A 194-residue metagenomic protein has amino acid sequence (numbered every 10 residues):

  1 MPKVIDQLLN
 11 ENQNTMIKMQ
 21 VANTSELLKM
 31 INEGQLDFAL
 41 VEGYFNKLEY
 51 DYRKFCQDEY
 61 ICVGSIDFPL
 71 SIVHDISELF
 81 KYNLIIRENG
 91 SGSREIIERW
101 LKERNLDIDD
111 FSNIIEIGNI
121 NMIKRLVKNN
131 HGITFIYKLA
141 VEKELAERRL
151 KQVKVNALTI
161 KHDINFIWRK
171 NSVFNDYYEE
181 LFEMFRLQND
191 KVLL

Functional and structural regions predicted by a protein language model:
M1-L48, E116: Central regulatory/effector-binding core of bacterial HTH transcription factors
L28, N32, Y52, I76 (+2 more regions): Short hydrophobic/charged patches on amphipathic alpha-helices used for structural packing and interfaces
I31-N32, L79, R125-G132, F166: Hydrophobic residues within well-ordered alpha-helices
G43-Y50, I120-Q152: A ligand-binding cleft/hinge motif common to bilobed small-molecule-binding domains
D51-I61, A146-I160: Short beta-strand->loop
Y52-N89: Flexible hinge/capping segments at coil-to-helix
L84-L106, N175: Secondary-structure junction motif
M122, V153-L194: A late-sequence structural motif
